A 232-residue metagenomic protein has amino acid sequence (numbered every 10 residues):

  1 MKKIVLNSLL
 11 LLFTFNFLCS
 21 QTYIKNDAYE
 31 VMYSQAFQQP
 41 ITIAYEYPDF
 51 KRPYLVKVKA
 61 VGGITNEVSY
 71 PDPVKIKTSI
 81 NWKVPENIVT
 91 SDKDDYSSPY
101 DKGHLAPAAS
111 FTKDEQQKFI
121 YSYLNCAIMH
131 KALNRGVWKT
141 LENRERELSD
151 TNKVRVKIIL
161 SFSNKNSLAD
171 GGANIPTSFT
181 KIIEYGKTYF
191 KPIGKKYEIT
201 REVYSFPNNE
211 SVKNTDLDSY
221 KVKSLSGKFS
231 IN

Functional and structural regions predicted by a protein language model:
M1-Q21: Bacterial Sec-dependent N-terminal signal peptides
N7, F37-Q39, P53, F111 (+2 more regions): A generic structural micro-environment signature that highlights single residues at secondary-structure boundaries
Q21-D27: Extreme N-terminus nucleophile/cap motif
Y23, M32-S34, N174, I183: Well-ordered beta-strand positions
D27-D101: Short, His- and charge-rich active-site/binding loops that engage polyanionic ligands
W82-N232: Domain-level detector of nuclease and nuclease-like folds in predominantly extracellular/periplasmic contexts
